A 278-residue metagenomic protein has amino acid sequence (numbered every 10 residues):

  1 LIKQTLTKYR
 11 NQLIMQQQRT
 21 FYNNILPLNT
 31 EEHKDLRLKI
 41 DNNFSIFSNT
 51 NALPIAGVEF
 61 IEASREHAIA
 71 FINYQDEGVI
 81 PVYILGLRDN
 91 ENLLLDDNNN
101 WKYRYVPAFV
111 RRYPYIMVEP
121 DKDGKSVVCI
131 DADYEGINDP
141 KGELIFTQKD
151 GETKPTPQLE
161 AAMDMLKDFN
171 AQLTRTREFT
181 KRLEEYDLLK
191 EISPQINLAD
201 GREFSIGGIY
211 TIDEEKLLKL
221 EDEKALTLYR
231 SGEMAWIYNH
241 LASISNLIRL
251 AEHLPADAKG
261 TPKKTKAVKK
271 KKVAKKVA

Functional and structural regions predicted by a protein language model:
L1-Q18: N-terminal amphipathic/basic-hydrophobic helices that include classical n-h-c signal peptides and signal-anchor
I14-L85: Short, extreme N-terminal leader segments that mark the start of a protein/domain
S45-N49, R88-N99, Q172-T180: Short, basic/low-complexity N-terminal boundary segments at the transition from targeting/disordered tails
E62, F109, D187-K190: Short solvent-exposed loop/turn micro-motifs enriched in small/polar/acidic residues
Q75-D76, V110, T211: Short, glycine-/Ser/Thr-/acidic-enriched flexible segments
D76-E77, N99, G201: Detector for glycine-centered tight turns/loop "hinges" at secondary-structure junctions
I80-Q148: Aromatic- and glycine-enriched beta-alpha-beta binding-site module
M117-A278: A contiguous, surface-oriented mixed alpha/beta subdomain in the mid-to-C-terminal portion of proteins that forms
